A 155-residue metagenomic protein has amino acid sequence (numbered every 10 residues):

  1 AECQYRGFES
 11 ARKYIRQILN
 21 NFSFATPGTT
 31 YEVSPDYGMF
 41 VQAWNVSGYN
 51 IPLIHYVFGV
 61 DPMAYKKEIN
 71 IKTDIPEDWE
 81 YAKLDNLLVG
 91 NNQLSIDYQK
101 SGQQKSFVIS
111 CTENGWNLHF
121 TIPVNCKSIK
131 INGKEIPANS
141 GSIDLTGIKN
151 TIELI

Functional and structural regions predicted by a protein language model:
A1-I155: Non-catalytic C-terminal accessory modules of carbohydrate-active enzymes
